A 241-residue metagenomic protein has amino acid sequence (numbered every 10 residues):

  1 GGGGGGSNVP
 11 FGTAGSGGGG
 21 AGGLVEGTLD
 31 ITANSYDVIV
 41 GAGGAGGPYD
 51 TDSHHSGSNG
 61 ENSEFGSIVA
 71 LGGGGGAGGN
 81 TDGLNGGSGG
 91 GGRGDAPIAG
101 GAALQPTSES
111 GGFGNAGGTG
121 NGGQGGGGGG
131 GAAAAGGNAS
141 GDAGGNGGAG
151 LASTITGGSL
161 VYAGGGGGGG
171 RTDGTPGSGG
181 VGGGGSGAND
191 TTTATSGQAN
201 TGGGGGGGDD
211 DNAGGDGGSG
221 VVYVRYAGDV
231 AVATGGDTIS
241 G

Functional and structural regions predicted by a protein language model:
G1-G241: Low-complexity, glycine/proline-biased repetitive segments and flexible coils/loops
